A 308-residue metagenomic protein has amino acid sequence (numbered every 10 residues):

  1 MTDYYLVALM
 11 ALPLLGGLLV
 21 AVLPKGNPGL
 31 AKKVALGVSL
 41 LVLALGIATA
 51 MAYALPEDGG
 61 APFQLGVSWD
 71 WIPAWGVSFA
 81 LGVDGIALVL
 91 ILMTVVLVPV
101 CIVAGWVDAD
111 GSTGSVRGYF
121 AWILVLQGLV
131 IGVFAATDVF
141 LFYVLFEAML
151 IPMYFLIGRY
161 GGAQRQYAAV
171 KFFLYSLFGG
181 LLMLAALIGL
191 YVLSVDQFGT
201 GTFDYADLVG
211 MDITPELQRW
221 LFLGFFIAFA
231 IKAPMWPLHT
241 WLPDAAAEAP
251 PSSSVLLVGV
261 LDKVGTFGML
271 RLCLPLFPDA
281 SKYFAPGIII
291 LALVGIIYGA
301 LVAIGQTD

Functional and structural regions predicted by a protein language model:
M1, V77-G82, V98-T113, F134 (+4 more regions): Short juxtamembrane and helix-loop transition motifs at transmembrane-helix boundaries in membrane proteins
M1-Y5, V22-A121, D196-D212: Transmembrane helix-loop-helix hairpins at membrane boundaries of multipass inner-membrane proteins
V7-A11, K33-L36, V89-L92, Y119-L124 (+3 more regions): Hydrophobic alpha-helical transmembrane segments
V7-V22, V38-T49, I91-V107, L126-G128 (+5 more regions): Central hydrophobic cores of alpha-helical transmembrane segments in multi-pass inner-membrane proteins across all
P13, D84, D138-L156, F172-Y175 (+3 more regions): Functional transmembrane alpha-helices
L19-V20, P24, A48, A104 (+8 more regions): Membrane-water interface at transmembrane helix exits
G26-P28, G118-V125, L129-L217, I231 (+1 more regions): Alpha-helical multi-pass transmembrane bundles of energy-transducing inner-membrane proteins
Y53-S78, L181-H239, D244, T266-I290: Juxtamembrane/interfacial segments at transmembrane-helix boundaries in multi-pass membrane proteins
